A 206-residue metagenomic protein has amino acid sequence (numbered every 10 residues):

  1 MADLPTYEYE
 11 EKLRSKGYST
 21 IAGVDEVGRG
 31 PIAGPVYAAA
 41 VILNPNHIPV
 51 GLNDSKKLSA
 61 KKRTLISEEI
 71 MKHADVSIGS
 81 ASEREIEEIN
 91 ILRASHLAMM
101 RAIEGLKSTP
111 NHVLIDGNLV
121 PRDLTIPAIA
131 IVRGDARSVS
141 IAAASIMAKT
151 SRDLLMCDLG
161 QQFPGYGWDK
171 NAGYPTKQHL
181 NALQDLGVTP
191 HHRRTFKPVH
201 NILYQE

Functional and structural regions predicted by a protein language model:
M1-E206: RNase H-like, Mg2+-dependent phosphodiesterase core, and more generally RNA phosphate-backbone-engaging helix-loop
